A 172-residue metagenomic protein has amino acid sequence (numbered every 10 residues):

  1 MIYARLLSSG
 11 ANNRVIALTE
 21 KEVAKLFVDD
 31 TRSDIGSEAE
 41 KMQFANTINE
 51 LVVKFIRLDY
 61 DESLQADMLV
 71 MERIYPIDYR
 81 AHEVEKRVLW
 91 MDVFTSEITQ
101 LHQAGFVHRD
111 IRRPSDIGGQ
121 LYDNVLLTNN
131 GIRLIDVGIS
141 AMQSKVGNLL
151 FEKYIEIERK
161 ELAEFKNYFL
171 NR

Functional and structural regions predicted by a protein language model:
I2-F44: ATP-binding glycine-rich loop module of kinase domains
G10-N12, E62-A66, G119: Short acidic/glycine-enriched loop/turn segments that link adjacent beta-strands
A17-E20, E72-R73, L127-T128: Active-site beta-strand termini and strand-to-loop segments that position acidic
E22, L51, L69, R133-I135 (+1 more regions): Protein kinase-like catalytic core scaffold
V52-M91: Conserved structural core of kinase catalytic domains
I98-V107: Protein kinase catalytic-loop region centered on the HRD/HxD motif
V107-D110, S115-R172: C-lobe/activation-segment region of protein kinase-like
